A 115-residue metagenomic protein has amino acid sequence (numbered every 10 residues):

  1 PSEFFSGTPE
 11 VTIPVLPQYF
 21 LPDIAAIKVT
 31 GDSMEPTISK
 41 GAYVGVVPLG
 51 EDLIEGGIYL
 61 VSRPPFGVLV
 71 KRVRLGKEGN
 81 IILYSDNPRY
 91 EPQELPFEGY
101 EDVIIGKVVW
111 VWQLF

Functional and structural regions predicted by a protein language model:
P1-K40, W110-F115: Short, positionally conserved secondary-structure boundary motifs
I24-A26, G56, V68: Short coil/loop residues immediately preceding or within conserved phosphate-binding loops of NTP-utilizing enzyme
G45-V46, L60: Hydrophobic beta-strand signal
R63-Y84: Short peripheral tails and domain-boundary helices/loops at the edges of structured domains
N87-F115: Amphipathic alpha-helical interface segments
